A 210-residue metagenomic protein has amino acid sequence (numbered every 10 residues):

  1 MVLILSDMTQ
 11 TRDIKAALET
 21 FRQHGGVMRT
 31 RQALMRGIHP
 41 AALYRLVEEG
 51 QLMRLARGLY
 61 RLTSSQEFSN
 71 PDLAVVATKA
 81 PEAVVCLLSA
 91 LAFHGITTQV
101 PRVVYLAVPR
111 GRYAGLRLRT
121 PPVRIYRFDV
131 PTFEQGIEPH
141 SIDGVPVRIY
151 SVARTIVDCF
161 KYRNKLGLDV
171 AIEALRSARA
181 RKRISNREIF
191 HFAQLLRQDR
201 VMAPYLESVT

Functional and structural regions predicted by a protein language model:
M1-T9: Short, intrinsically disordered or compositionally biased N-terminal tails of bacterial proteins
T9-R36, V47, L55, L59-T210: Nucleic-acid-binding surface
P40, Y44-R45: Key DNA-contacting residues within the recognition helix of helix-turn-helix
